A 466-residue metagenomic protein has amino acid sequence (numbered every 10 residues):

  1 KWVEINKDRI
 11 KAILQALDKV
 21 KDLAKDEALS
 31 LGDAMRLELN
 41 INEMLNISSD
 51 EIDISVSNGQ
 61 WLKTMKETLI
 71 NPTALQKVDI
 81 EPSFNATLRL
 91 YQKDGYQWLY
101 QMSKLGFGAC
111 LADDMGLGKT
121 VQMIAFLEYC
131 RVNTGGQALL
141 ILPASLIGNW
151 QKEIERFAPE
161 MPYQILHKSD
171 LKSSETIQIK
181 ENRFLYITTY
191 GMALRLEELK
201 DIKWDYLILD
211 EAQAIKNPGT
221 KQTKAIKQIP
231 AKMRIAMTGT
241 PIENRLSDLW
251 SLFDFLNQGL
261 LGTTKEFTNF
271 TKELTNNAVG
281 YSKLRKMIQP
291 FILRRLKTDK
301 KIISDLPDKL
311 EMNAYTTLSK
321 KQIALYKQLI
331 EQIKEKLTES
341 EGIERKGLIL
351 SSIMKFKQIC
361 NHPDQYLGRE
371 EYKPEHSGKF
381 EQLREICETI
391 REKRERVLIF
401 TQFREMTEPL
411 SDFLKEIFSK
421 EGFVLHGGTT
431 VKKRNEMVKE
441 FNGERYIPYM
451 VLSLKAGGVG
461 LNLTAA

Functional and structural regions predicted by a protein language model:
K1-T68, L249: Charged, low-complexity intrinsically disordered regions
D53-V279, K283-A466: ASCE P-loop NTPase motor core, strongest for the SF2 helicase catalytic module
